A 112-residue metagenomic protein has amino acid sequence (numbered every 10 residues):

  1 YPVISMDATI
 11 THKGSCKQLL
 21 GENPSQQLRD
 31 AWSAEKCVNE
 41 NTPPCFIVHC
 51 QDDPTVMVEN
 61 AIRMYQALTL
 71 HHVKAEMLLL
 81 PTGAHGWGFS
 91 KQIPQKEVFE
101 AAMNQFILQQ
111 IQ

Functional and structural regions predicted by a protein language model:
Y1-P2: A conserved short beta-strand
M6-C37, P43: Mobile cap/lid helix-loop segments that gate and shape the active-site cleft of serine hydrolases
D7, T55, H85-W87: Generic structural signal for helix capping and beta-alpha/helix-loop junctions
T9-T11, V58, S90: Short, well-ordered secondary-structure micro-motifs
N23, D52-P54, Q92: A generic structural signal for short
N41, F46-H49, D53: Short beta-strand/loop motif that positions the catalytic acidic residue of the alpha/beta-hydrolase fold
P54-R63: Conserved alpha/beta-hydrolase "acid-adjacent" motif
I62-Q112: C-terminal catalytic histidine-bearing segment of alpha/beta-hydrolase fold enzymes
